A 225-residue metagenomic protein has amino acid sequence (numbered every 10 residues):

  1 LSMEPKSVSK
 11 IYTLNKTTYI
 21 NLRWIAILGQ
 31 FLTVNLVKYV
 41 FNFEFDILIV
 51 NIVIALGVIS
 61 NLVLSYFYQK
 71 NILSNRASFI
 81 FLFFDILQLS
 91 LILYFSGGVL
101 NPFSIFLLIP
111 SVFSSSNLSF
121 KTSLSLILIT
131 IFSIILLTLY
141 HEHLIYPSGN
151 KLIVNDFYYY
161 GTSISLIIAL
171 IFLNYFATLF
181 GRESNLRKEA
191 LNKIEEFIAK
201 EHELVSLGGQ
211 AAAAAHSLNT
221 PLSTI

Functional and structural regions predicted by a protein language model:
L1-L14: Short, Lys/Arg-rich, polar N-terminal cytosolic tail immediately upstream of the first transmembrane signal-anchor
M3, V63, F67, I164-I198: Juxtamembrane or sensor-core-proximal signal-transducing alpha helices that couple sensory domains to cytosolic
Y12, E189-L218: Conserved HAMP-HisKA connector
L14-K70: Hydrophobic alpha-helical transmembrane segments of multi-pass membrane proteins
I20, L28, V50-A55, F79-F83 (+3 more regions): Hydrophobic alpha-helical transmembrane segments
G29-L36, F81-P102, F120-F157: Hydrophobic transmembrane alpha-helices
Q69-R76, S115-I127: Membrane-helix interface "capping/anchor" motifs
L218-I225: Short post-phosphohistidine helix in the DHp/HisKA domain of histidine kinases
